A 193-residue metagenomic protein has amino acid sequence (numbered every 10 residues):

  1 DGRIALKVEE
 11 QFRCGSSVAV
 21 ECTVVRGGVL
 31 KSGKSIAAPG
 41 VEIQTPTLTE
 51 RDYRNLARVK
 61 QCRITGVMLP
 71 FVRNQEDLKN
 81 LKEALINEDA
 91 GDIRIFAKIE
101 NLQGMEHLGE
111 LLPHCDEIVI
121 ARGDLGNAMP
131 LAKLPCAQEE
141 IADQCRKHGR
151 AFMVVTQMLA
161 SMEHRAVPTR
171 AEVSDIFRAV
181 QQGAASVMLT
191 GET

Functional and structural regions predicted by a protein language model:
D1-T193: Non-catalytic helical/linker scaffolds that mediate oligomerization, partner binding, and domain coupling around large
